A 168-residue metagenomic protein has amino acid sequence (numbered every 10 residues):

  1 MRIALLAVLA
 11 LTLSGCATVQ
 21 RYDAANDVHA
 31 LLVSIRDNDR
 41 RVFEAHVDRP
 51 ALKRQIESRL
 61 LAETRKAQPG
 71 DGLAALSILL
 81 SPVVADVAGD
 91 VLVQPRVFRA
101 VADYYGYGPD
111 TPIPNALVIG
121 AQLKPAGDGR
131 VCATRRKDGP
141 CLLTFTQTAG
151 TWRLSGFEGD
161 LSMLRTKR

Functional and structural regions predicted by a protein language model:
M1-L9: Sec-dependent signal peptide recognition, specifically the positively charged N-region followed immediately by
T12-G15: C-terminal motif of bacterial Sec signal peptides marking the signal peptidase cleavage site
A17-Q20: Bacterial signal peptide processing site
A24-A45: Post-signal peptide N-terminal segment of mature Sec-exported envelope proteins
R40-V93, V97-F98: Early exported N-terminus immediately downstream of N-terminal targeting peptides
A85-R168: Exposed beta-sheet edge and beta->alpha loop/turn motif
